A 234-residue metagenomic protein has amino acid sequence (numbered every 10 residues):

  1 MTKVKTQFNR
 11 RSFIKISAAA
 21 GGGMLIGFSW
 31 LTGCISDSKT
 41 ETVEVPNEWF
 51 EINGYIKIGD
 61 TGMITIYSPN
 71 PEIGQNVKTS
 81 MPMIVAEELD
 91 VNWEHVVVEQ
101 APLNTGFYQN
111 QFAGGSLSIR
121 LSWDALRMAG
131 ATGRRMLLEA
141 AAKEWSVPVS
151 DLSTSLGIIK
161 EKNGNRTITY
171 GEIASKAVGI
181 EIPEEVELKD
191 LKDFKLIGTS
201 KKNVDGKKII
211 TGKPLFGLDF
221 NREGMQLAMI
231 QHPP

Functional and structural regions predicted by a protein language model:
T2-G27, I35-P234: Cofactor-binding beta-sheet edge motifs in enzyme active sites
